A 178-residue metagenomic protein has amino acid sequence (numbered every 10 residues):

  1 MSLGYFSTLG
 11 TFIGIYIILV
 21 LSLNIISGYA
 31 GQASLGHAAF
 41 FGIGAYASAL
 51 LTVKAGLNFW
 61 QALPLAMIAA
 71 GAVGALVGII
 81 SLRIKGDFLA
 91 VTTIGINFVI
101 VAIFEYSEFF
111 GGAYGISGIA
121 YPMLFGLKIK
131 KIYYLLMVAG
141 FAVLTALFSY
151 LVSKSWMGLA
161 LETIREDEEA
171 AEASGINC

Functional and structural regions predicted by a protein language model:
M1-C178: Transmembrane alpha-helices and adjacent helix-loop boundaries
